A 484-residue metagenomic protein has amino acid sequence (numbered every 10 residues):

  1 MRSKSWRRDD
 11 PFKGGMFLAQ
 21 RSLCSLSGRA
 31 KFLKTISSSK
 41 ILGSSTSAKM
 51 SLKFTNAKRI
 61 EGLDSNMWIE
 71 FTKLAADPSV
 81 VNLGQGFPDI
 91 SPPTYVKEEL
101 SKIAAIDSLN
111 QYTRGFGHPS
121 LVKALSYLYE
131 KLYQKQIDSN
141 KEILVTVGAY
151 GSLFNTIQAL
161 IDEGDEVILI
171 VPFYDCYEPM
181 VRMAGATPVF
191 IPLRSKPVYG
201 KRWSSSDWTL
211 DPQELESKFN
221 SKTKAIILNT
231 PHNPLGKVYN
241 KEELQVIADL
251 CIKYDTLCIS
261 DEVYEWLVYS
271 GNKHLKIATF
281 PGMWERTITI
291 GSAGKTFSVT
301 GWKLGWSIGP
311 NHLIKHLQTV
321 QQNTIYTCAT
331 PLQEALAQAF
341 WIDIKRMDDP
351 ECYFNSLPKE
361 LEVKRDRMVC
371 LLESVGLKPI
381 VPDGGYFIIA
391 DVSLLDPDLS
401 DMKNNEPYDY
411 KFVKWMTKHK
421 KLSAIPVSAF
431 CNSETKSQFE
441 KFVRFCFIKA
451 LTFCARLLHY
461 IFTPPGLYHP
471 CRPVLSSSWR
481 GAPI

Functional and structural regions predicted by a protein language model:
R2-R7, G15-S79, G84-I103, E130-I484: PLP-dependent class I/II
L83, I106-Q111, A124-Y127: Glycine-rich loop-to-alpha-helix module at the N-terminal edge of alpha/beta enzyme cores
F116-G117: Short beta-strand to alpha-helix junction loop
S120: Active-site anion-binding loops
